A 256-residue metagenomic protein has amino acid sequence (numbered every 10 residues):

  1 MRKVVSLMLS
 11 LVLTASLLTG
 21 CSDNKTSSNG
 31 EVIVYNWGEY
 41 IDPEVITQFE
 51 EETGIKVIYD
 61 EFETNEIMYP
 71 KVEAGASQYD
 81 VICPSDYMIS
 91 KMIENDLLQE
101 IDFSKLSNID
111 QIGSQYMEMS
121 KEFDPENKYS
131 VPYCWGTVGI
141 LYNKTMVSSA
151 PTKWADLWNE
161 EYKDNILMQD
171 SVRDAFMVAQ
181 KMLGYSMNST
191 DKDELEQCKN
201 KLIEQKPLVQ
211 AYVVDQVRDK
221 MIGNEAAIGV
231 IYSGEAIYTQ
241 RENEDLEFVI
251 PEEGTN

Functional and structural regions predicted by a protein language model:
M1-V32: Short, low-complexity disordered leader/linker segments with a strong preference for bacterial N-terminal type II
N24-M92, D219: Early extracytoplasmic/lumenal segment of secretory-pathway proteins
T26, P132-C134, E252-N256: Short, flexible turn/loop "capping" segments at secondary-structure junctions
Y35, Q78-E225: Extracytoplasmic ligand-binding site segments that recognize negatively charged/polar headgroups
I58-D60, Q210-Y212, E247-V249: General small-molecule cofactor/ligand-binding pocket signal
M88-K91, A227-D245: A ligand-binding cleft/hinge motif common to bilobed small-molecule-binding domains
D174, V217-D219, I228, G234-Y238 (+1 more regions): Short, catalytically relevant binding-site loops at active-site mouths
L195-E204, E242-N256: Periplasmic-binding protein-like
